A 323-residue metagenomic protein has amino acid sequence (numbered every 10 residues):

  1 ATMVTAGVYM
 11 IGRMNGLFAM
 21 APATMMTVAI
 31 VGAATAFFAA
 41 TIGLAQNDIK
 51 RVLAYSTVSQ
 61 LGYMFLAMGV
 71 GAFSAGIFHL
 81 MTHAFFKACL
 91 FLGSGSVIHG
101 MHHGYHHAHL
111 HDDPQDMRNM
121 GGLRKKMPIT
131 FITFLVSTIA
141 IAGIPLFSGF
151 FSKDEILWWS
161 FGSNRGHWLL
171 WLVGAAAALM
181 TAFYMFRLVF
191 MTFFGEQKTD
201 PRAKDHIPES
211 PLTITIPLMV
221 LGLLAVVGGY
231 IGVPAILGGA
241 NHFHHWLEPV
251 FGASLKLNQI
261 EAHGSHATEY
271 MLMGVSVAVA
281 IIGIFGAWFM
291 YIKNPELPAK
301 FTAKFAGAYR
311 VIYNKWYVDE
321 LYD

Functional and structural regions predicted by a protein language model:
A1-H206, S210-T213, L224, Y230: Hydrophobic transmembrane alpha-helices and their helix-loop junctions in integral membrane proteins
I98, H102-H106, D112, R202 (+1 more regions): Membrane-interface and transmembrane segments of multi-pass membrane proteins
